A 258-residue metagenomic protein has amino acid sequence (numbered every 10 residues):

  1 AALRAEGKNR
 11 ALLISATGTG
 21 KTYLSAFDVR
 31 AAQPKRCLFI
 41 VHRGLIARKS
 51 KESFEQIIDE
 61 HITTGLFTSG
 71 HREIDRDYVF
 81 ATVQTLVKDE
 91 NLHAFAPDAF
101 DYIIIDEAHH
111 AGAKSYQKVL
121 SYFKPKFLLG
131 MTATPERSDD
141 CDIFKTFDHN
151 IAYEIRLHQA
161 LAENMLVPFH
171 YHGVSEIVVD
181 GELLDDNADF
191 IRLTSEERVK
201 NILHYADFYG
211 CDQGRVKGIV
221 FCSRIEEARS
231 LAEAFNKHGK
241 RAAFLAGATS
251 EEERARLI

Functional and structural regions predicted by a protein language model:
E6-D28, K217-F221, L245: Walker A/P-loop
R36-R43, V216-R224, L245: Conserved RecA-like ASCE P-loop NTPase motor core of nucleic-acid helicases/translocases
C37, L45-G70: Conserved helix-turn-beta segment of the N-terminal RecA-like "Helicase ATP-binding" lobe in SF1/SF2 helicases
R48, G65-F67, H71-I74, N91 (+2 more regions): Conserved helicase ATPase core of P-loop NTP-dependent helicases/translocases
S69-Y102, A113-K118: Conserved helix/coil segment N-terminal to the catalytic DExD/H
F100-I103, E107-H109, A228: Conserved Walker B
H109-Y171: Post-DEXD/H (motif II) to motif III coupling segment of the RecA-like Helicase ATP-binding lobe
I151-C222: Conserved interdomain linker/interface between the two RecA-like ATPase lobes of SF2 helicase motors
